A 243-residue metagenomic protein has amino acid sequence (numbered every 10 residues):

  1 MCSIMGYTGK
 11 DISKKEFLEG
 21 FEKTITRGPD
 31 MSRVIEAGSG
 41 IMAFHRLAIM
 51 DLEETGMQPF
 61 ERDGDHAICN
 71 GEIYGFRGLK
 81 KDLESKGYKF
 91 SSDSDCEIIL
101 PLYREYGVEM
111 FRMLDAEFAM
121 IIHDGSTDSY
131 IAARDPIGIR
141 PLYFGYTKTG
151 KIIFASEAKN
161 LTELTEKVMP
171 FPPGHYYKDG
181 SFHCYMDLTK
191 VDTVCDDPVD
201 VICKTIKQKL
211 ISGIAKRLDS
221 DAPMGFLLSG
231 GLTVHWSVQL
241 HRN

Functional and structural regions predicted by a protein language model:
M1-N243: Cysteine-centered catalytic environments shared across enzyme families
